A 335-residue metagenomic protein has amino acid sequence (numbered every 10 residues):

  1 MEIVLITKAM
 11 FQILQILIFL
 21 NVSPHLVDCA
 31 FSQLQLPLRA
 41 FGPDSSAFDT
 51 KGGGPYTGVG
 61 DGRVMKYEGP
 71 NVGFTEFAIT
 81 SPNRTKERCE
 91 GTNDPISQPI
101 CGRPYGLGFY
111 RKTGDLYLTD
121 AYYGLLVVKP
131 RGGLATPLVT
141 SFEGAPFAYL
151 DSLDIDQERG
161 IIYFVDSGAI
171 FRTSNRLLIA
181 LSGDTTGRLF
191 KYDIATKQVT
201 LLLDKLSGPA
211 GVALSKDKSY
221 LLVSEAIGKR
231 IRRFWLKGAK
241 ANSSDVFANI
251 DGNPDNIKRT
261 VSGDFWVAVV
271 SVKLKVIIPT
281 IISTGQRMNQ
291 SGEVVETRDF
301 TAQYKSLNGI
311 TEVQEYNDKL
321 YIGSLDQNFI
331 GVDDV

Functional and structural regions predicted by a protein language model:
N21-G42, K86-I96, S291-T301: A short helix->beta-strand "capping" segment at the edge of beta-propeller domains
Q33-M65, L307-G309, D326-N328: Beta-strand-rich domains and repeat architectures in extracellular enzymes and scaffolds, especially beta-propellers
L34-A40, A78-S81, I96-I100, L138-P146 (+3 more regions): Surface loop/turn motifs at the tips and blade-to-blade linkers of beta-strand repeat domains
D49-G52, F109-T113, I155-R159, K216-K218 (+2 more regions): Residue-level detector of Asp-centered blade-edge/turn motifs that repeat once per structural unit in beta-propeller
E68-V72, K129-G133, Y192-K197, W235-K240 (+2 more regions): Short loop/turn segments that connect beta-strands within beta-propeller blades
K86-Y105, Y110-D115, T119-A180, D184-T186: Asp-box/WD-like beta-propeller blade repeats and closely related beta-sheet repeat scaffolds
D251-Q303: Loop/turn-rich, solvent-exposed surfaces of beta-rich toroidal or solenoidal domains
